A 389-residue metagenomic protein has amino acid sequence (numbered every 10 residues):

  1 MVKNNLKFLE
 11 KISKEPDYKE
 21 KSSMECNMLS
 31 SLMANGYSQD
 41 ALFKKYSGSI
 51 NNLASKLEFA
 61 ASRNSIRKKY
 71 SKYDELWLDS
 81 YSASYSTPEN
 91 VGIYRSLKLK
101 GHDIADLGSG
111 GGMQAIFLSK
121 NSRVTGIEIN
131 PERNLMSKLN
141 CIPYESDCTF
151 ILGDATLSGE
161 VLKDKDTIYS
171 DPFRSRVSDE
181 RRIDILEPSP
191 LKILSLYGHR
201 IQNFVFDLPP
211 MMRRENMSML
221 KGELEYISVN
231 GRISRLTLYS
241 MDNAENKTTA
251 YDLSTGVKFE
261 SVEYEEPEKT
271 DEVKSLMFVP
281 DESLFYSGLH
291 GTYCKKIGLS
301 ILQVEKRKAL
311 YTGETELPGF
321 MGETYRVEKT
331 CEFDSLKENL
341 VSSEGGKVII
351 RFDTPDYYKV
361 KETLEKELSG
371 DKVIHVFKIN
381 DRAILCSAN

Functional and structural regions predicted by a protein language model:
M1-N389: SAM-dependent transferase fold signal centered on methyltransferase-like domains, encompassing both Class I
